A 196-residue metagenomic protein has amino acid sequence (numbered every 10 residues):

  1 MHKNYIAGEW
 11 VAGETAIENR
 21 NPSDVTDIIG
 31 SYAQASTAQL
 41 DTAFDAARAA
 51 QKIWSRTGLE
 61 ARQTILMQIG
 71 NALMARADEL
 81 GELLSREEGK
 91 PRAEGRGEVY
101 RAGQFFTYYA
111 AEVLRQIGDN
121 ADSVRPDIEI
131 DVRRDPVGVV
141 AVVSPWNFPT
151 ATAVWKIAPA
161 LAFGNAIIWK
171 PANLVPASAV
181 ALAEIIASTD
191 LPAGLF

Functional and structural regions predicted by a protein language model:
M1-S31, T64, Q68, G118-V143: Terminal low-complexity tails and localization/encapsulation signals of metabolic enzymes
N4, S85, P91, L114 (+2 more regions): Short glycine- and Lys/Arg-enriched binding-loop motifs that mark or flank ligand-binding interfaces
N4-E9, N71, E82, E184: Intrinsically disordered, low-complexity segments enriched in polar/charged residues with Gly/Pro, especially when
V25-Q116, D127: Glycine-rich loop-to-alpha-helix module at the N-terminal edge of alpha/beta enzyme cores
G118-F196: Rossmann-like NAD(P) dinucleotide-binding subdomain of oxidoreductase/dehydrogenase enzymes
